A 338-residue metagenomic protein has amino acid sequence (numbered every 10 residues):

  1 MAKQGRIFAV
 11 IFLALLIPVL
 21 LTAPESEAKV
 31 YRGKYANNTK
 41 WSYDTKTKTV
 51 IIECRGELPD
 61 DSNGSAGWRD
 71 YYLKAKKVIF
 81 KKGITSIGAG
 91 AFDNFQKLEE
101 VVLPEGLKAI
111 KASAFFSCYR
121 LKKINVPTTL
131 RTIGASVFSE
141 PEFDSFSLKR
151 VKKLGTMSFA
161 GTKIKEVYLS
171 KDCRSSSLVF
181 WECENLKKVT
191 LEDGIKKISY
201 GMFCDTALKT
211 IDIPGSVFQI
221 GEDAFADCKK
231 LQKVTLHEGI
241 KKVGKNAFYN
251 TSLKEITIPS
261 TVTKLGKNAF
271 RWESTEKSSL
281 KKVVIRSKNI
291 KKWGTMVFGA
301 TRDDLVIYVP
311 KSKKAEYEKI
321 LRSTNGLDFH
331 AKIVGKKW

Functional and structural regions predicted by a protein language model:
M1-F12: Bacterial N-terminal signal peptides that target proteins for export
V10-L20: Bacterial N-terminal signal peptides
V19-Y31: Sec-dependent signal peptide cleavage junction
A28-V78: N-terminal segments that cap or nucleate solenoid repeat domains
Y43, G299-D303: Beta-strand repeat architectures
K48-E57, L73-S86, Q96-A109, Y119-T132 (+9 more regions): Structural signature of tandem-repeat unit edges
W68, G88-A91, A112-A114, G134-V137 (+7 more regions): Consensus positions within tandem repeat domains that build extended binding/scaffold surfaces
I320-F329: Helix-loop-beta element that forms the nucleotide-linked donor phosphate-binding surface in glycosyltransferases
